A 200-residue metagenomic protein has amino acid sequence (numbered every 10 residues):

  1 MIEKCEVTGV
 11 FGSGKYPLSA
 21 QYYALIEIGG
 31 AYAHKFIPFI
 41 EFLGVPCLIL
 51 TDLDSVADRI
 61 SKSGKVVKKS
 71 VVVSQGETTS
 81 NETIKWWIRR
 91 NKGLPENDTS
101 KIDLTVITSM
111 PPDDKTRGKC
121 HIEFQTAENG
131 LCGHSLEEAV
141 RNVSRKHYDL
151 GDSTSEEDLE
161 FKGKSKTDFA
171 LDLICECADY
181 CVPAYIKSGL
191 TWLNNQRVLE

Functional and structural regions predicted by a protein language model:
M1-E200: Acidic, divalent-metal-binding catalytic cores of TOPRIM and closely related two-metal-ion phosphodiester/pyrophosphate
